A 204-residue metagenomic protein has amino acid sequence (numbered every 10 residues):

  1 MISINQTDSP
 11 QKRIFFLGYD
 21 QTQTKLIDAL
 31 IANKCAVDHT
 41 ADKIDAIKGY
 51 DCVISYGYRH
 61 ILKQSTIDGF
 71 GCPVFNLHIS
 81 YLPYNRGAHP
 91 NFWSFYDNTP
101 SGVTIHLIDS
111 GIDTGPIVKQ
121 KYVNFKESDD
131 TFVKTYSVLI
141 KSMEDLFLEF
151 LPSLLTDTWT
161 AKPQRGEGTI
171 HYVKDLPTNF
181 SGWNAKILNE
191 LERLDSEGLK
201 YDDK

Functional and structural regions predicted by a protein language model:
M1-K204: One-carbon transfer enzymes
